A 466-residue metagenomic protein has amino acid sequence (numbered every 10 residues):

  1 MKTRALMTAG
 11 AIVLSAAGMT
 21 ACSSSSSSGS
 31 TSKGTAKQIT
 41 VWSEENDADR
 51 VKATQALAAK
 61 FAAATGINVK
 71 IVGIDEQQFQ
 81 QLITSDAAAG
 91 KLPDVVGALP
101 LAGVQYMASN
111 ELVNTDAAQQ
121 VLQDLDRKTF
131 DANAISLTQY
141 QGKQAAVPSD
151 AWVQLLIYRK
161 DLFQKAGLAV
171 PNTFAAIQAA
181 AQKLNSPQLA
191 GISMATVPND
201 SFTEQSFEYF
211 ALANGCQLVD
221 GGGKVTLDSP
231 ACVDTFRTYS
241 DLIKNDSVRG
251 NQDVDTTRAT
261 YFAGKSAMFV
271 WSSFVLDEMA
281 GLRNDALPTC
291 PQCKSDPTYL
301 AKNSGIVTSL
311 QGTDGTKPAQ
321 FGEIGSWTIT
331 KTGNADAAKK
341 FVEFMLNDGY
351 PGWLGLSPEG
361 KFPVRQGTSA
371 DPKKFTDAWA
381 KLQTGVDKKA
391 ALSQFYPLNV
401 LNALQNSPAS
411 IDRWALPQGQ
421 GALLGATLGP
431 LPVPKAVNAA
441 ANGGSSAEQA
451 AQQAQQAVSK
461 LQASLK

Functional and structural regions predicted by a protein language model:
M1-T40, Q449-Q452, Q456-K466: Short, low-complexity disordered leader/linker segments with a strong preference for bacterial N-terminal type II
K33-A56, E76, G419-G425: Extracytoplasmic "Venus flytrap"
G34-N46, I67-V72, D94-V95, A145 (+1 more regions): Short, well-ordered beta-strand elements
A59-F130, D161-N172, A267-M268, E278 (+1 more regions): Extracytoplasmic "Venus flytrap"/periplasmic binding protein-like
L101-V153, Q178, T203-S206, K294-L310: Hinge/lid segment of periplasmic solute-binding proteins
Y106-E111, A132-V170, A195-G221, F236 (+4 more regions): Periplasmic solute-binding protein
A181-K183, G222-G250, Y299-S309: Glycine-centered hinge/linker elements that transmit conformational signals in sensory and ligand-binding systems
M279-A280, K294-T298, T313-L431: C-terminal lobe and pocket-closing loops of periplasmic/extracytoplasmic Venus-flytrap solute-binding proteins
